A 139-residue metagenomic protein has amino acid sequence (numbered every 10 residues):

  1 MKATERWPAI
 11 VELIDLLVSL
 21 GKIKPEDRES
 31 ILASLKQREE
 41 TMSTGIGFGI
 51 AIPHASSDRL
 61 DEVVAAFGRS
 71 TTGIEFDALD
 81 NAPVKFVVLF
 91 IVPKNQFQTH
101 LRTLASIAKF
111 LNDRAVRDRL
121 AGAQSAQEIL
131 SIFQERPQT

Functional and structural regions predicted by a protein language model:
M1-T139: Cytosolic covalent-transfer regions centered on His/Cys nucleophiles that carry phosphoryl or persulfide groups
